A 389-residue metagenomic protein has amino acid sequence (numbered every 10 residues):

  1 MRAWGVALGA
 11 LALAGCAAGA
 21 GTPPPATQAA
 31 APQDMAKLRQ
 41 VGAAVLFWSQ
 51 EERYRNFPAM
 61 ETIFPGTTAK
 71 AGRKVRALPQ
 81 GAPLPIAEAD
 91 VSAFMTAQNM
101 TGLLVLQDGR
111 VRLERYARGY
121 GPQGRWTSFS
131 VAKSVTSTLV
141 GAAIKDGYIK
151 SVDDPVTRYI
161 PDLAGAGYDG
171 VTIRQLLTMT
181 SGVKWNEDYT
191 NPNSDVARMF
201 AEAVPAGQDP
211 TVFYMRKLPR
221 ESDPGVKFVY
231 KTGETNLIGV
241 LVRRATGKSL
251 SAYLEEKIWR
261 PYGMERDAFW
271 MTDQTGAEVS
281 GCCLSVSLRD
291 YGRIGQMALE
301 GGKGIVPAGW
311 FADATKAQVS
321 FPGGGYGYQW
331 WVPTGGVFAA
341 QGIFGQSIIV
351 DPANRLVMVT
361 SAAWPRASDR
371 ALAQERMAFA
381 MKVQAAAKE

Functional and structural regions predicted by a protein language model:
G5-G15: Bacterial N-terminal signal peptides
C16-G121, I149, T178, R216 (+1 more regions): N-terminal leader/targeting segments and the immediately adjacent pre-domain N-terminus
G109, W126-V152, L176, I238-V242 (+1 more regions): Active-site SXXK
L113, I238, R355-A363: Short, well-ordered beta-strand elements
A117-G121, R125, W364-R366: A short acidic/small-residue loop/turn micro-motif
P122-Q123, D188-T190, V196-T275: Catalytic-site signature segments of enzymes, centered on catalytic residues
T127, D146-K184, K217, R244-C282 (+1 more regions): Active-site helix/loop module of the DD-peptidase/beta-lactamase fold, centered on the serine-lysine SxxK catalytic
R216-P219, F228, T246, A252 (+2 more regions): Penicillin-binding protein/beta-lactamase superfamily catalytic region
